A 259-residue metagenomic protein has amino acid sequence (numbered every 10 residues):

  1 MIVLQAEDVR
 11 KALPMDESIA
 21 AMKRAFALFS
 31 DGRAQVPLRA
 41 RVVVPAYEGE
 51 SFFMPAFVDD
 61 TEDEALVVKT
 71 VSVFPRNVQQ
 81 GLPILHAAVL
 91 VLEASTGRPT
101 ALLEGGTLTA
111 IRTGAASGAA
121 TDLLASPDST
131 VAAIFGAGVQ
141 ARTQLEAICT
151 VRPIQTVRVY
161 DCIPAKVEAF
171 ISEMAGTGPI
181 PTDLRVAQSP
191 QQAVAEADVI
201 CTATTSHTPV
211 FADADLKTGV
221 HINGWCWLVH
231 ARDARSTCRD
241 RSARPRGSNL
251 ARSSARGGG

Functional and structural regions predicted by a protein language model:
M1-A110, G118, D128: N-terminal ligand-binding/catalytic initiation module
L124-V131, P153, K217-T218: Short helix-loop-beta connector
A137-G138: Glycine-rich Rossmann-fold phosphate-binding loop(s) that bind the pyrophosphate of adenine dinucleotide cofactors
A141-R142: N-terminal Rossmann-fold NAD(P) dinucleotide-binding loop
V151-T177: NAD(P)-binding Rossmann-fold cofactor-contacting core
T182-A197, A214: Short acidic low-complexity segments
E196-V199, S206-N223, W227: Rossmann-fold NAD(P) dinucleotide-binding segment
V220, W225-G259: Rossmann-fold NAD(P)-binding glycine/threonine-rich loop
